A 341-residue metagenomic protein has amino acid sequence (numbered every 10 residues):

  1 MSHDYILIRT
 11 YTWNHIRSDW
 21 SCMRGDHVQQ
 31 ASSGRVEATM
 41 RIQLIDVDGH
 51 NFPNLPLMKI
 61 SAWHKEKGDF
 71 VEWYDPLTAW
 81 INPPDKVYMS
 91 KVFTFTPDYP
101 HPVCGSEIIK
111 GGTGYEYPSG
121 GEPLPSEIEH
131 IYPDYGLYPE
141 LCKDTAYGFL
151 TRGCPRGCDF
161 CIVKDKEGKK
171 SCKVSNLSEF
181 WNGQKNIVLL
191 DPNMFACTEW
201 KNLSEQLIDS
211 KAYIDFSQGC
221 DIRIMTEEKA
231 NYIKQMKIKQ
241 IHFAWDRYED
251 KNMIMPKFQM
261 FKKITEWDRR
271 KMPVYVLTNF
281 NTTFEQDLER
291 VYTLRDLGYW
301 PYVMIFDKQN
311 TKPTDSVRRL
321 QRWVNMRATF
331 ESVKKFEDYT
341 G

Functional and structural regions predicted by a protein language model:
S2-I6, Y11-K110, Y115-Y117: A short, structured N-terminal alpha-helical element that caps or precedes a catalytic domain
S33, L141-E179: Canonical Radical SAM [4Fe-4S] cluster-binding loop centered on the CxxxCxxC motif and its immediate flanking residues
E37-T39, T78-D85, P102-G105, L141-C142 (+3 more regions): Flexible, charged surface loops at secondary-structure boundaries
T39-I42, D144, G157, N186: Residues that mark the start of a beta-strand
L44-G49, Y88-V92, I162-F258, R269-F280 (+1 more regions): Core AdoMet radical
K65, I208, Y292-R295: Anion (oxyanion) recognition and catalysis
I108-G136: Ser/Thr/Gly-rich flexible loops in soluble cytosolic domains mediating phosphotransfer, phosphorylation
Q235, Q240-H242, E249-G341: A structural motif corresponding to the C-terminal lobe/cap of the Radical SAM core domain
